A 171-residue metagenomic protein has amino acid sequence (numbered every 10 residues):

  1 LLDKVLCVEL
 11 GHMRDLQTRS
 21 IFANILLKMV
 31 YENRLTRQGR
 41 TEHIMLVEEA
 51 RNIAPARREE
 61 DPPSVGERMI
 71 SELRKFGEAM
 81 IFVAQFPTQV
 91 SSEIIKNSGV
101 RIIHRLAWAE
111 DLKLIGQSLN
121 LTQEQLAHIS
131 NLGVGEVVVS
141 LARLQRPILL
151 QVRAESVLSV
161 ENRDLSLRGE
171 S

Functional and structural regions predicted by a protein language model:
L1-R68, V137-R143: P-loop NTPase motor domains
H12-D15, R51-N52, F86-Q89, L106-D111 (+2 more regions): Conserved nucleotide-binding/hydrolysis micro-motifs of P-loop NTPases
L35-G39, S71-F76, E93-K96: Conserved catalytic network of the ASCE P-loop NTPase/AAA+ motor domain
E48, E78, Q85-F86, N97: Conserved H-loop
E93-R105: A short helix-turn-beta junction within AAA+ P-loop NTPase domains corresponding to the substrate/partner-engaging
L119-L121, Q125-G133: Phosphate/diphosphate-binding loops
G135-S171: Conserved P-loop NTPase motor module
